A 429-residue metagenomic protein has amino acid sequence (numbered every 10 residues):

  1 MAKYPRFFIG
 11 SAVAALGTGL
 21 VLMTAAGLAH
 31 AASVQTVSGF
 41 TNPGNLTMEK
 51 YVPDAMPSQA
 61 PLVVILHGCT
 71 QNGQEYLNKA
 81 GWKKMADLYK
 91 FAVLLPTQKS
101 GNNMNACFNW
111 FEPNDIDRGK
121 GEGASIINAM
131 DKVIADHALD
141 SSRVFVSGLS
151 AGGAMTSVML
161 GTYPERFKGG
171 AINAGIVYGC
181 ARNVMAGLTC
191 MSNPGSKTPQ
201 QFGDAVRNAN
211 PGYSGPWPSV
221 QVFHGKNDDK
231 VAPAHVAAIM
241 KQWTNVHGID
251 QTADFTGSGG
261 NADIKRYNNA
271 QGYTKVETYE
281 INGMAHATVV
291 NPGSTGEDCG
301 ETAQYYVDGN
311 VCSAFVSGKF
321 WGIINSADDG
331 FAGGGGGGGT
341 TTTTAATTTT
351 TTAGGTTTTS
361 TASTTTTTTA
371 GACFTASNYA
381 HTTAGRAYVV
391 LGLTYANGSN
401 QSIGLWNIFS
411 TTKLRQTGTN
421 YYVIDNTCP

Functional and structural regions predicted by a protein language model:
A2-K3, F7, G19, M23-L62 (+10 more regions): A domain-start/cap signature at the N-terminus of enzymes
A60, H67-N72, M284: Active-site glycine-rich loops that stabilize anionic/oxyanionic intermediates across multiple enzyme folds
T97-G121, N183-V184, L188, V290: Cap/lid segment of the alpha/beta-hydrolase catalytic domain
N114-H137, V158: Alpha/beta-hydrolase active-site loop
A138-S150: Alpha/beta-hydrolase fold nucleophile elbow
G153-E165, A171-A174: Short glycine-enriched nucleophile-adjacent loop and the immediately C-terminal alpha-helix near the catalytic center
V222-H224, D228: Short beta-strand/loop motif that positions the catalytic acidic residue of the alpha/beta-hydrolase fold
G336-G339, A353-G355, A362, T369-P429: Tryptophan-rich substrate-binding surfaces of secreted polymer-degrading and adhesive proteins
